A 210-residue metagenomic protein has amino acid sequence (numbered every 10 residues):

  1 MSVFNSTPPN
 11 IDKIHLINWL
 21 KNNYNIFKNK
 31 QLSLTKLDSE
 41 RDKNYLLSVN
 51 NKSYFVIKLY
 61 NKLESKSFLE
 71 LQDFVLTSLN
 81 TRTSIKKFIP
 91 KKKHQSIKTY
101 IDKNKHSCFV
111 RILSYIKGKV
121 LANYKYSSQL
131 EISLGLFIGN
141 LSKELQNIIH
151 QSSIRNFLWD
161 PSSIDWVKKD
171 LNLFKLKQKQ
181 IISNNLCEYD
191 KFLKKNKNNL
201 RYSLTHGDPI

Functional and structural regions predicted by a protein language model:
M1-Q31: Juxta-kinase regulatory segment immediately upstream of eukaryotic protein kinase catalytic domains
D12-N23, H150, D165-G207: An alpha-helical support segment within catalytic cores of ATP-dependent transferases
I26-S48: ATP-binding glycine-rich phosphate-binding loop
E40-N51, F88, D190-I210: Active-site acidic catalytic loop and adjacent metal/ATP-binding pocket of ATP-dependent phosphoryl transfer enzymes
V56: Glycine-rich ATP phosphate-binding loop
L59-K105, Y124, S128-I132: A conserved alpha-helical element in kinase catalytic cores
H94, H106, V110-Y124, I164-L173: A glycine-centered beta->alpha junction motif in the catalytic cores of kinase/phosphotransferase enzymes
N123-Q180, Y202: A cross-family kinase active-site recognition segment
